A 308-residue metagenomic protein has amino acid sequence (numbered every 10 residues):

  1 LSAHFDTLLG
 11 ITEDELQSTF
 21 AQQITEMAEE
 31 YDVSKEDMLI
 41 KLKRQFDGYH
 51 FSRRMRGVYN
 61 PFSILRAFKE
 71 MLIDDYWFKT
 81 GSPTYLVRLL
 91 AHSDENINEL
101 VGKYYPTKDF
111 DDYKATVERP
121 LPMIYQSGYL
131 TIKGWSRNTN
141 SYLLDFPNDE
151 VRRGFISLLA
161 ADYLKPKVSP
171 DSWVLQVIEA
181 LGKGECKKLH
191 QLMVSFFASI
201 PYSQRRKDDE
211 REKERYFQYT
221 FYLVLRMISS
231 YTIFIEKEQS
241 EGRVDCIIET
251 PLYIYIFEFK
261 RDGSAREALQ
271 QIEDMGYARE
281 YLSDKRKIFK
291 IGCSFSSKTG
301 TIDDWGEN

Functional and structural regions predicted by a protein language model:
L1-K213, I228-S229: Phosphate-binding site recognition
M123-Q126, T131, D245-I247, Y255-E258 (+1 more regions): Structured core elements
F221, V244-R261, M275: Conserved catalytic cores of phosphodiester-cleaving nucleases, focusing on short active-site segments
M227-P251: Active-site metal-binding core of divalent-cation-utilizing nuclease and nuclease-like domains
T232, P251, K260-D262, I288-F289: C-terminal accessory domains/tails appended to large, multi-domain proteins
R261-A278: Mg2+/Mn2+-dependent nuclease catalytic core
E280, D284-N308: Domain-level recognition of nuclease-like catalytic cores that cleave nucleotide substrates
